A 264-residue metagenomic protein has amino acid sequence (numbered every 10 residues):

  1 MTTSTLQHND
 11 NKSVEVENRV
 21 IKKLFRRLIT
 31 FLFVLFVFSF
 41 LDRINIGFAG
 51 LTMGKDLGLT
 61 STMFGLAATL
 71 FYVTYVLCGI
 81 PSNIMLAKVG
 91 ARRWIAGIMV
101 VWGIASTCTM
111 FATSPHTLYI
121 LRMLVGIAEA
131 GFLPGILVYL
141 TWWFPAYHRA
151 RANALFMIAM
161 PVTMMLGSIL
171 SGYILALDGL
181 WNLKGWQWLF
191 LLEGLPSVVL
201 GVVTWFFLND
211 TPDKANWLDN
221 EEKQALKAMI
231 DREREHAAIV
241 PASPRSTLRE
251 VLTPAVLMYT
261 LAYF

Functional and structural regions predicted by a protein language model:
R27-F64, G167-S171: Extracytoplasmic
G58, G90, F111-T117, A128 (+1 more regions): Helix-breaking motifs and short loop linkers at transmembrane-helix boundaries and internal kinks in secondary membrane
T69-I84, L137: Central cavity-lining transmembrane alpha-helices of secondary-active solute carriers, predominantly the Major
L77-H116: Conserved MFS/SLC helix-loop-helix module at the cytosolic interface between two early adjacent transmembrane helices
S114-R122, M258-Y259: Short hydrophobic/alpha-helical segments at membrane-entry points of transmembrane helices in Major Facilitator
L121-I158: Cytoplasmic helix-loop-helix junction between adjacent transmembrane helices in 12-TM secondary transporters
A150-L175, G179, P196-S197: Glycine-rich segments within core transmembrane alpha-helices of 12-TM secondary carriers
F156, N182-P241, S246-T247: Central mid-sequence intracellular linker of multi-pass
